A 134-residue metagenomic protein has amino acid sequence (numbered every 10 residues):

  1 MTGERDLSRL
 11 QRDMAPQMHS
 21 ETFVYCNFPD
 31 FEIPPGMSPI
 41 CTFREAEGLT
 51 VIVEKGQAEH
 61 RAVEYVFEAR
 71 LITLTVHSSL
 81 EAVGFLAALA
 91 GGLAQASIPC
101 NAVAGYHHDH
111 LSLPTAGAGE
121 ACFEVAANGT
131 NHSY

Functional and structural regions predicted by a protein language model:
M1-G92, A126, H132: Regulatory modules associated with amino-acid/nitrogen control
S38, S97-A102: A short linear hydrophobic-aromatic micro-motif
K55-A58, P114-E120: Helix N-cap motif at beta-to-alpha junctions
R70-I72, A96-I98, D109: Generic beta-strand structural signal
A104-H108, L113, G117: Structural preference for solvent-exposed beta-strand-turn elements and adjacent flexible terminal/loop segments within
G117-Y134: Long, continuous compositionally biased terminal/linker segments
